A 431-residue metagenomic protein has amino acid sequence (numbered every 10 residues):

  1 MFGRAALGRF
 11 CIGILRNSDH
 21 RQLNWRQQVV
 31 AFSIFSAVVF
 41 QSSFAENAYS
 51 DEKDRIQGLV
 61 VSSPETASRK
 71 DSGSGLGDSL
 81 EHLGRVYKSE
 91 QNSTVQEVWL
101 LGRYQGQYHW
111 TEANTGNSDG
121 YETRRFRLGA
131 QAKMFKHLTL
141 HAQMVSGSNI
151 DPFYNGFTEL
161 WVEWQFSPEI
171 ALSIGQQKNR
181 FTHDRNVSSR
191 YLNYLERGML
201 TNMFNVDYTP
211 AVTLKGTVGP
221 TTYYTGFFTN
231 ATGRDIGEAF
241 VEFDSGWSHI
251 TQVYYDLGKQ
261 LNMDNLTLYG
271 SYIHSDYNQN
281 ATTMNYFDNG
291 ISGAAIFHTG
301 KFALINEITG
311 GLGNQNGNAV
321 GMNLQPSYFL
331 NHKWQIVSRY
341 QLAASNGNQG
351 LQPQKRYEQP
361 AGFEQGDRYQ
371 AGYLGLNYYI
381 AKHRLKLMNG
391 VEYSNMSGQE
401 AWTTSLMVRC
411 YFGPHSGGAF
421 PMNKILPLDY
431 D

Functional and structural regions predicted by a protein language model:
M1-W25: N-terminal secretory signal peptides that target proteins for export/translocation
L7-F10, I34-Q105, W402, M407-F412 (+1 more regions): N-terminal periplasmic/intermembrane-space "pro-region" immediately following the signal or transit peptide
E81-G84, S93-V95, Y255-L257, L261-E364 (+1 more regions): Detector for outer-membrane/organellar transmembrane beta-barrel domains, recognizing the amphipathic beta-strand
H82-S93, M134-K136, F166-I170, V218-P220 (+10 more regions): Outer-membrane beta-barrel proteins
V86-G233, S245-Q260, T267, Q325-N348: Outer membrane beta-barrel
Y108-N114, S148-P152, R180-D184, A231-D235 (+8 more regions): Gram-negative outer-membrane beta-barrel proteins
T115-G120, V145-N155, F204-T209, I236-S245 (+4 more regions): Solvent-exposed loop/turn segments connecting transmembrane beta-strands in outer-membrane beta-barrel proteins
A239-D244, N278-T282, N346-D367, Y411-D431: Solvent-exposed loop segments that connect transmembrane elements
